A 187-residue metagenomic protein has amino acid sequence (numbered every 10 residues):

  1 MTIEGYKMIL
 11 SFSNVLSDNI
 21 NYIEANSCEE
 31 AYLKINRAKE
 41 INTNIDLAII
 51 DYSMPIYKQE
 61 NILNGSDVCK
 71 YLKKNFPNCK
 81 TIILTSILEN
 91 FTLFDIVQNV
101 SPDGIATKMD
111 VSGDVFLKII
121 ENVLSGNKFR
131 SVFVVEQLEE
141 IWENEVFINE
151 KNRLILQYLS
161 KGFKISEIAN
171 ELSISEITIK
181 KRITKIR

Functional and structural regions predicted by a protein language model:
M1-I23: Two-component/phosphorelay signaling modules centered on CheY-like receiver
E24-L47: Acidic, metal-coordinating helix/loop segments flanking the phosphotransfer/catalytic sites of two-component signaling
R37-I41, Y71-N78, V100: Conserved phosphotransfer cores of two-component systems
I45-L72: Conserved phosphotransfer microenvironments
V68-F94: A short, hydrophobic beta-strand element within the central beta-sheet of small alpha/beta folds
F94-Q98, P102-G104, M109-V146: Short, flexible helix-to-coil linker/hinge segments that flank and couple to helix-turn-helix
I119, R182-K185: Residues within the DNA-recognition helix of helix-turn-helix
Q137-R182: Helix-turn-helix DNA-binding segment
